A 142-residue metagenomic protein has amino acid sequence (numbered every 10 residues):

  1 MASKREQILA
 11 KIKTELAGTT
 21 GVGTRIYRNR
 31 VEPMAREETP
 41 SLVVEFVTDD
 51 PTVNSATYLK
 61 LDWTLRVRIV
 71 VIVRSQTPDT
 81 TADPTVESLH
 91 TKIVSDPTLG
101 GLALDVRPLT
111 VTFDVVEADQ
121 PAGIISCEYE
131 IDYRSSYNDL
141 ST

Functional and structural regions predicted by a protein language model:
M1-A35, F46-T142: Charged, amphipathic alpha-helical segments and their flanking helix caps
T39-V44: A short glycine-rich, His/Asp/Glu-containing loop-to-beta-strand
